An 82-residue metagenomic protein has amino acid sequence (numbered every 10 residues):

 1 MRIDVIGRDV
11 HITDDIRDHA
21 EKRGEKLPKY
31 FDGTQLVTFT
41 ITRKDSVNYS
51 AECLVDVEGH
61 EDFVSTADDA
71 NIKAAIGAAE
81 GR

Functional and structural regions predicted by a protein language model:
M1-R82: N-terminal, polar/charged subdomain of small-to-medium soluble alpha/beta proteins
